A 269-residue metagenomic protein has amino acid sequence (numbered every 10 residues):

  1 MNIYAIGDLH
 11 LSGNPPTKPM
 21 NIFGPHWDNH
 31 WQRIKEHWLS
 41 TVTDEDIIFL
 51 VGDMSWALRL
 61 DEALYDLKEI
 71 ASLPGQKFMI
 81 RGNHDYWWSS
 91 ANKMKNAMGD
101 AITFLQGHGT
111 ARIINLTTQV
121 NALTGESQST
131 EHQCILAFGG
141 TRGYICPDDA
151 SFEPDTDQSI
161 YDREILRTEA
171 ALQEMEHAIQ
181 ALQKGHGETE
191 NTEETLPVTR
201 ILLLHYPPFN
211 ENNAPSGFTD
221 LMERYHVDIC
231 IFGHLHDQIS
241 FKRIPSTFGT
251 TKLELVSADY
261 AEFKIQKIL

Functional and structural regions predicted by a protein language model:
N2, P16-Q119, A214-H226, T251 (+1 more regions): Core catalytic region of metal-dependent phosphoesterases/phosphodiesterases, especially metallo-beta-lactamase-like
N2-D8: Short, hydrophobic/glycine-enriched beta-strand segments
I3, I47, L136-A137, T199-I201 (+1 more regions): Structural motif
G7, R81, H108, R142 (+2 more regions): Residues at the C-termini of beta-strands that transition into short coil/loop
D8, G52-D53, G82-N83, H205 (+1 more regions): Active-site glycine-centered loops adjacent to acidic/histidine catalytic or metal-binding residues that shape
L9-S12, H37, T41, W88-A214 (+1 more regions): Conserved catalytic scaffold of divalent metal-dependent phosphoesterases
S12-T17, E262-F263: Short N-terminal binding/cap micro-motifs at the start of the first secondary-structure element
F78, D100, H132-Q133, P208-L269: Conserved beta-sheet core of the metallophosphoesterase superfamily
